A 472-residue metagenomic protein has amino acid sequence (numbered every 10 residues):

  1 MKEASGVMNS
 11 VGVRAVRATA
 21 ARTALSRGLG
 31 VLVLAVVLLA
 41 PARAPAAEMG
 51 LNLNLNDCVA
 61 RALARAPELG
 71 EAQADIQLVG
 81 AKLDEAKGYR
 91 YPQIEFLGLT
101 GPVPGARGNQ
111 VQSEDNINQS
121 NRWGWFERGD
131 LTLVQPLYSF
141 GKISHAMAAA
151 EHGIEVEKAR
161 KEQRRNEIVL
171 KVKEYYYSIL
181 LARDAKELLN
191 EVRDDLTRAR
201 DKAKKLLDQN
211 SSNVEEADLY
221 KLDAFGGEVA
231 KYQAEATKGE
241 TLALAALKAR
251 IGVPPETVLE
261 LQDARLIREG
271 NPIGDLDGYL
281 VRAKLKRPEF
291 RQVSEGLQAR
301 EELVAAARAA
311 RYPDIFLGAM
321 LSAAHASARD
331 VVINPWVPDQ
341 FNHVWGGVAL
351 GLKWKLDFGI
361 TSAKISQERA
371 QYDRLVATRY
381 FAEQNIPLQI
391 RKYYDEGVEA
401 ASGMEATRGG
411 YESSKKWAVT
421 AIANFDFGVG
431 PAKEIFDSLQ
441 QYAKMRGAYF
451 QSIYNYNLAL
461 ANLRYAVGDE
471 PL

Functional and structural regions predicted by a protein language model:
M1-L25: N-terminal secretory signal peptides that target proteins for export/translocation
K2, N9, V13, V33 (+4 more regions): Acidic, low-complexity, intrinsically disordered peripheral segments
T23, R27-A40: Bacterial N-terminal signal peptides
A44-T100, G105, L137, S211-E216 (+8 more regions): Bacterial Sec-pathway N-terminal export signals of envelope proteins
A47-L51, L97-Q135, D263-P272, A305 (+1 more regions): Small/polar, glycine/serine/threonine/aspartate-rich low-complexity segments that form flexible
A60-G70, Q77-Q93, W123, D130-A149 (+7 more regions): A glycine-/polar-enriched beta->alpha junction
E71-A86, R164, I168-L189, F225-V229 (+4 more regions): Amphipathic alpha-helical coiled-coil segments
K161, R165-R282, E396, A400 (+2 more regions): Periplasmic alpha-helical coiled-coil/stalk elements that build and connect Gram-negative outer-membrane
